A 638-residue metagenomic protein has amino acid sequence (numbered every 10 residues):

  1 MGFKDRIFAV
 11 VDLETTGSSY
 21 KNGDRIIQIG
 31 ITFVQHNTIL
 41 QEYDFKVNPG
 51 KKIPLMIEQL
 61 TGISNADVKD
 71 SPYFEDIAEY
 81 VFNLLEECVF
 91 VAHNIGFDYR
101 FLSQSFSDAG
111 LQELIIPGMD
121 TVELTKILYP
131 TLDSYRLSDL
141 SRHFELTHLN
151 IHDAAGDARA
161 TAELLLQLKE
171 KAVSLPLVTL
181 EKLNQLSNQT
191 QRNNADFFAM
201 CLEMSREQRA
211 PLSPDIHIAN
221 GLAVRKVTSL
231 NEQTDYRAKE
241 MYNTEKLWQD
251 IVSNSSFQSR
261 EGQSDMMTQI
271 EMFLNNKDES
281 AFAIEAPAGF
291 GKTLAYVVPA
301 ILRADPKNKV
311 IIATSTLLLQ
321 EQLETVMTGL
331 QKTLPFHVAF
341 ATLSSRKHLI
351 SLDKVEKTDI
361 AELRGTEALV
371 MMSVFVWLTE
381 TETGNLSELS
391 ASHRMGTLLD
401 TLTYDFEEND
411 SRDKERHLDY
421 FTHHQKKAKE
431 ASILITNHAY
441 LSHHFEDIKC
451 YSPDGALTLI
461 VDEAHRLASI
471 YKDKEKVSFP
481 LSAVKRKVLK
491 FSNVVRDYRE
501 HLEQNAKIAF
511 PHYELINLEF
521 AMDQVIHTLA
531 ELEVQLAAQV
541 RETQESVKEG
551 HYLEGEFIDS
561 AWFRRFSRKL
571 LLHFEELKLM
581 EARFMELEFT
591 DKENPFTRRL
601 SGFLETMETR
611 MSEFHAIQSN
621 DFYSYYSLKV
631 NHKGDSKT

Functional and structural regions predicted by a protein language model:
G2-P117, P130-H152: Conserved non-catalytic scaffold segment of RNase H-like nuclease domains
F3, Q167-N243: Acidic two-metal-ion nuclease catalytic site recognized across multiple nuclease folds, prominently DnaQ/RNase D-T
Q233-I284: Conserved pre-motif I regulatory segment
E271, T293-P306, V326-L330: Walker A/P-loop NTP-binding motif
N276-V298: Walker A/P-loop
T314-A431: A substrate-engagement module of RecA-like helicase motors
E408-K427, I448-C450, H573-T638: A contiguous, basic/glycine-rich beta-loop/short-helix subdomain that forms a polymer-engagement track
K414-S432, H438-L571: Signature of the SF2 helicase/ATPase Hel1-core->accessory helical subdomain module
